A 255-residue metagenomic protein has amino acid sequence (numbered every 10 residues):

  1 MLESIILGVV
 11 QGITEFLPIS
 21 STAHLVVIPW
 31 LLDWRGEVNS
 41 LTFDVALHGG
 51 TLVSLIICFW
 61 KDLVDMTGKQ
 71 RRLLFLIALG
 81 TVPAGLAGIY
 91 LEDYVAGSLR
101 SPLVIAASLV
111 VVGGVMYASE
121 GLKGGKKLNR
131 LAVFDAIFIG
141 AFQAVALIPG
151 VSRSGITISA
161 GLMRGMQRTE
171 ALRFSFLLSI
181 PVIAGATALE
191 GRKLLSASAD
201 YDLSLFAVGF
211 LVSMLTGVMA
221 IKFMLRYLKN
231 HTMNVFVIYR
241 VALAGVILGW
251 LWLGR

Functional and structural regions predicted by a protein language model:
M1-R255: Multi-pass membrane proteins that catalyze or facilitate reactions on polyprenyl-/lipid-phosphate substrates and their
